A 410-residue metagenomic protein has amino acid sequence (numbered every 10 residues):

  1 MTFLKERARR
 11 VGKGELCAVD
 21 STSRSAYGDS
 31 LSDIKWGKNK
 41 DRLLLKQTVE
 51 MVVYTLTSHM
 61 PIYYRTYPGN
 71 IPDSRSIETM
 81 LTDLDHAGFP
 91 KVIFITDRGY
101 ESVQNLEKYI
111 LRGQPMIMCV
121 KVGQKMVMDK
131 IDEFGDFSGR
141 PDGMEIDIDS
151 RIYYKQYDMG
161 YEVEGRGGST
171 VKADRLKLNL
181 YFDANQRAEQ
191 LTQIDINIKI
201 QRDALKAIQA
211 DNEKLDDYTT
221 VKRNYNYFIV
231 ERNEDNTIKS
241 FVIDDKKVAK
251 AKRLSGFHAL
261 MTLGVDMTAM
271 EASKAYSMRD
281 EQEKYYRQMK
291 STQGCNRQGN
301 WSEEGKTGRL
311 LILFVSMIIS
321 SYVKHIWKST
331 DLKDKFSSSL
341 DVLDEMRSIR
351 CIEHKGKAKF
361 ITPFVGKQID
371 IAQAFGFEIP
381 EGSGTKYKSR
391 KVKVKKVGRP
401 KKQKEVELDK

Functional and structural regions predicted by a protein language model:
M1-K410: Anion-binding and metal-coordination hotspots
